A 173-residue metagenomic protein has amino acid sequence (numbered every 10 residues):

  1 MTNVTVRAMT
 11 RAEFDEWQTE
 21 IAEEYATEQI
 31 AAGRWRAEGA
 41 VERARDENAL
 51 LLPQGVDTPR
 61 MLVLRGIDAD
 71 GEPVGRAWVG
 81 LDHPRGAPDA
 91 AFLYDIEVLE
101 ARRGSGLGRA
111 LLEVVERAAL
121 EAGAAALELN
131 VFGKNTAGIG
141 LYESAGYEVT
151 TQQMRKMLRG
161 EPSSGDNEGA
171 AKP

Functional and structural regions predicted by a protein language model:
N3-T5: Extreme N-terminal starter segment of soluble prokaryotic enzymes
A8-L99, V114, A118, V149-G160 (+1 more regions): Acetyl-CoA-dependent GNAT
P88, G106, A137: Residues that form or flank phosphate/diphosphate-binding pockets in enzymes that use nucleotide phosphates
L93-I96, L127-V131: Conserved hydrophobic beta-strand within the GNAT/NAT acetyltransferase core sheet that lines the active-site cleft
L99-A101, S105, G133-K134: Active-site acidic-Proline motif in GNAT/NAT acetyltransferases
S105, E121-A125: Short coil/turn segments at alpha/beta junctions that flank glycine-rich nucleotide-binding fingerprints
R109-E113, E121, G133-T151, K156 (+1 more regions): Conserved active-site alpha-helix within GNAT-family acetyltransferase domains
